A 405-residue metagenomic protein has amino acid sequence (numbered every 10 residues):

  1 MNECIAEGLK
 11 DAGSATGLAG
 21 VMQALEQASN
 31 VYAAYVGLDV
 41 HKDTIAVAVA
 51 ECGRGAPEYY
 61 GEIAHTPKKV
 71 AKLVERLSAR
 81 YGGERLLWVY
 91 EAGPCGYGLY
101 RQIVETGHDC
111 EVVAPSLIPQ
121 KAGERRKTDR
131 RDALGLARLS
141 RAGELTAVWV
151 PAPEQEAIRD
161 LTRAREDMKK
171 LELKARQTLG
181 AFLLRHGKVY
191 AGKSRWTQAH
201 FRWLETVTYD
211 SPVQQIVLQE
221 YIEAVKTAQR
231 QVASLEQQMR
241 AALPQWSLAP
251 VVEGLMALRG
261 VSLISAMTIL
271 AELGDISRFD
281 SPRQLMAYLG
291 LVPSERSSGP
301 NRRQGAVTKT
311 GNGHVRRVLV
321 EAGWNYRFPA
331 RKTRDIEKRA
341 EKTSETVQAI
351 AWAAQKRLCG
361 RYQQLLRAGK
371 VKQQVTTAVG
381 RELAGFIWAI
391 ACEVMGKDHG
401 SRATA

Functional and structural regions predicted by a protein language model:
M1-A405: A detector of single, family-specific signature residues that are central to catalytic or substrate-handling motifs
